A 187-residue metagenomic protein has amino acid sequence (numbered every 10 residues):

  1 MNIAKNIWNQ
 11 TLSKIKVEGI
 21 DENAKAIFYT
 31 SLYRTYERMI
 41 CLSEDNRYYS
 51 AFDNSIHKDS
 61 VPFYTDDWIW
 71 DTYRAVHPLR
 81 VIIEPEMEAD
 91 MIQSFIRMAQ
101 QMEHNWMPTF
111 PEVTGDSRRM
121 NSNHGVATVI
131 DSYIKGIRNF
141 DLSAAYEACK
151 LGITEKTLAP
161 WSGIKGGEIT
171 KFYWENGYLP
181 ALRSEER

Functional and structural regions predicted by a protein language model:
M1-F63, R97, R138-L158: Acidic/polar, glycine-enriched structural segments that form the non-catalytic walls/loops of the carbohydrate-binding
A4, I27, D71, P78 (+5 more regions): Stable alpha-helical elements in mature extracytoplasmic
G19, P62-F63, L79-I83, E112-V113: Hydrophobic alpha-helical bundle architecture
N23-A24, P62-D71, S117-G125: Secondary-structure capping and boundary motifs in well-ordered enzyme cores
T30-E44, T65-A89, I130-K135: Alpha-helical support elements that line or immediately flank enzyme active sites and cofactor-binding pockets
Y49-S50, H57, M87-D131, K135 (+1 more regions): Helix-terminus loop motifs that line ligand-binding clefts
E168-A181: Mobile "lid/hinge" segments at catalytic clefts and subdomain interfaces of large enzymes
E186-R187: Conserved small/polar residues in nucleotide/adenosyl-binding loops
